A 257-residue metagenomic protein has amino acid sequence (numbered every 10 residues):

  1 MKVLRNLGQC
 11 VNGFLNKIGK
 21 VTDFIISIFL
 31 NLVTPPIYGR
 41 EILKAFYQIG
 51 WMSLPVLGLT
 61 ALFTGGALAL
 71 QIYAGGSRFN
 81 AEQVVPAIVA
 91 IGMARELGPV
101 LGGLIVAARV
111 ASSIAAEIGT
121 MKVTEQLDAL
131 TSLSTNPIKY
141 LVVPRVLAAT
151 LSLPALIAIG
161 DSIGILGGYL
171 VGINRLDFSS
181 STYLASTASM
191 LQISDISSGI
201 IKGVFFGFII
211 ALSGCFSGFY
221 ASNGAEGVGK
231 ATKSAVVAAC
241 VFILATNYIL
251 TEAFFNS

Functional and structural regions predicted by a protein language model:
M1-R40, S217-G218, S222: Short, membrane-interfacial amphipathic segments enriched in basic
T34-G58: Membrane-interface helix starts
Q48, T60, E82-I114, A149-I157 (+3 more regions): Loop-to-helix entry region at the N-terminal start of transmembrane alpha-helices in multi-pass membrane transporters
V56-I72, I249: Hydrophobic alpha-helical transmembrane segments of multi-pass membrane transport/permease proteins
Q71-A94, S162-V204, L212-T232, A253-S257: Membrane-interfacial helix-loop-helix connectors in multipass membrane proteins
I118-V143, A225-V228: Short cytoplasmic-facing helical segments at TM-TM junctions of multi-pass membrane proteins
N136-I157, A231: Start (N-cap) of specific transmembrane helices in multi-pass transporter permeases
V228, A235-T251: Final/C-terminal transmembrane alpha-helix of multipass membrane proteins
